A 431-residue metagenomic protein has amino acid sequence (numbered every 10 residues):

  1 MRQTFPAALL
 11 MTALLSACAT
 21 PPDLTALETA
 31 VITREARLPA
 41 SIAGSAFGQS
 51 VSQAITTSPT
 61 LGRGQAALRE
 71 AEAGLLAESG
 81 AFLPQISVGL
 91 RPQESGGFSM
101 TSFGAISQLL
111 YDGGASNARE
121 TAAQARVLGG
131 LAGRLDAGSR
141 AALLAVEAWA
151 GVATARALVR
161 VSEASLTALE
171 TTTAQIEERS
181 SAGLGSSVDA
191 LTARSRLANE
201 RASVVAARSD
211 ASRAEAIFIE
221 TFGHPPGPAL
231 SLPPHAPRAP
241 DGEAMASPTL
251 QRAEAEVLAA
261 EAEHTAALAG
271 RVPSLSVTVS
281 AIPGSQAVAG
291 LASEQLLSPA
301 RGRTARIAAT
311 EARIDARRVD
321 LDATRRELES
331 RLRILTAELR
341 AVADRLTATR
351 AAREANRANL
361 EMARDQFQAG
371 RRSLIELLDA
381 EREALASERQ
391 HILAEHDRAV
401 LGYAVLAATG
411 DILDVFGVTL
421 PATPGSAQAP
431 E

Functional and structural regions predicted by a protein language model:
M1-A8: Bacterial N-terminal signal peptides that target proteins for export
L14-A17: C-terminal motif of bacterial Sec signal peptides marking the signal peptidase cleavage site
A19-Q85, L184-S187, P225-E261, D322-R325 (+2 more regions): Bacterial Sec-pathway N-terminal export signals of envelope proteins
T20, P226, Q390-E431: Acidic, low-complexity, intrinsically disordered peripheral segments
I32-A46, S87-Q124, A229, A236-R238 (+2 more regions): Small/polar, glycine/serine/threonine/aspartate-rich low-complexity segments that form flexible
P39, G138-Q251, E338, V342: Periplasmic alpha-helical coiled-coil/stalk elements that build and connect Gram-negative outer-membrane
S52-G62, R69-P84, G104-A122, A132-S139 (+4 more regions): A glycine-/polar-enriched beta->alpha junction
S180-L184, F367-R371, A408: A short glycine-centered flexible hinge/capping loop motif at secondary-structure junctions
